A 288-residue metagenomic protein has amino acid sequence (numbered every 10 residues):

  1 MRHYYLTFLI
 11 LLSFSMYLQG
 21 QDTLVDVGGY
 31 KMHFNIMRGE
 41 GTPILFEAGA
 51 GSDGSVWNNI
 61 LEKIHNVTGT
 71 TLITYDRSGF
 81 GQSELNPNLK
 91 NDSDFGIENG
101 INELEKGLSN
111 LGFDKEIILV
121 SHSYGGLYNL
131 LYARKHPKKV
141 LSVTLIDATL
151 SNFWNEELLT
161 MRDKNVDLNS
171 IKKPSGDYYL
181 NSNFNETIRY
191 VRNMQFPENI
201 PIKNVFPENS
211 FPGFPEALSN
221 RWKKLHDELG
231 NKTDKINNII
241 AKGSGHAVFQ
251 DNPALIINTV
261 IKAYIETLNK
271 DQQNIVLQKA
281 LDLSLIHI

Functional and structural regions predicted by a protein language model:
Y30-E84: Conserved HGGG/HGGXW glycine-rich cap/lid loop of the alpha/beta-hydrolase fold
T68, T74-I118: Active-site loop/oxyanion-hole signature of alpha/beta-hydrolase fold enzymes
D114-N152: Conserved hydrolase catalytic core segment
T144-S175, L218: Flexible "cap/lid" loop of the alpha/beta hydrolase fold
N204-F206: Short beta-strand/loop motif that positions the catalytic acidic residue of the alpha/beta-hydrolase fold
P212-A241: Conserved loop-alpha-helix segment in the C-terminal half of the alpha/beta-hydrolase fold that carries the catalytic
S244-N252: Catalytic histidine-centered segment of alpha/beta-hydrolase-like enzymes
I286-I288: Conserved small/polar residues in nucleotide/adenosyl-binding loops
